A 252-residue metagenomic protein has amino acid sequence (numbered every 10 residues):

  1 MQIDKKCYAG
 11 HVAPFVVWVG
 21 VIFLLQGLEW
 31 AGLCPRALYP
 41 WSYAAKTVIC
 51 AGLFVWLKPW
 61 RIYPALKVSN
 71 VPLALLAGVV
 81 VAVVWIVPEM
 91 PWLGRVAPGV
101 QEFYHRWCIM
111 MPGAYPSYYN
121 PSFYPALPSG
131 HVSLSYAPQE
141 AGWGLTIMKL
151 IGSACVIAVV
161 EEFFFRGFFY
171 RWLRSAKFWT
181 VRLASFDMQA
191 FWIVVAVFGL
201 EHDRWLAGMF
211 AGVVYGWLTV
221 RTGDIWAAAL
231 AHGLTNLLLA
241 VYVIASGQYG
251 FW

Functional and structural regions predicted by a protein language model:
M1-K5: Short, Lys/Arg-rich, polar N-terminal cytosolic tail immediately upstream of the first transmembrane signal-anchor
C7-V83, G99-W107: Alpha-helical transmembrane segments in multi-pass membrane proteins
V21-L24, V87-Y104, E201-F210, V214: Alpha-helical transmembrane segments and their membrane-interface junctions in multi-pass membrane proteins
W30-A31, K58-Y63, M90, G94 (+3 more regions): Transmembrane helix-loop junctions in multipass membrane proteins, especially transporters and channels
Y63-I157, R171-L183, Y249: Juxtamembrane helix-loop-helix connectors linking adjacent transmembrane helices in multi-pass membrane enzymes
V84, V132-W252: Transmembrane helix-loop-helix hairpins at the membrane interface of multi-pass integral membrane proteins
